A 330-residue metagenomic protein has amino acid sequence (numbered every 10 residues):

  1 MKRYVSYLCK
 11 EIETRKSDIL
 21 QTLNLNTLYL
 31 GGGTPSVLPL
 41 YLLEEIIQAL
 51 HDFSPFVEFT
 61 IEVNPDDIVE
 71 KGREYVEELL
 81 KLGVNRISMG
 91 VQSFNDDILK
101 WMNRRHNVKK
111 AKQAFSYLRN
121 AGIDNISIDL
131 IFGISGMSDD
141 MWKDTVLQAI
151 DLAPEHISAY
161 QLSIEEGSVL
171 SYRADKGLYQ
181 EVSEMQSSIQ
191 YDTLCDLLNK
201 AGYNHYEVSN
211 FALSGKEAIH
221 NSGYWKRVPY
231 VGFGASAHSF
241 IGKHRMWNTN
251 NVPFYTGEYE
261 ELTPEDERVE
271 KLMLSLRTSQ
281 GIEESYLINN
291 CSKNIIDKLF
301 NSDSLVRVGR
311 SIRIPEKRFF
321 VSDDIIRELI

Functional and structural regions predicted by a protein language model:
M1-D18, L25-I288: C-terminal scaffold of the Radical SAM
S188, N289-N290, E316-F319: An alpha-helix initiation/capping motif
E207, F300-R310: A short, conserved structural fragment
I288-S302: Short amphipathic alpha-helical interaction segments
S311-P315: Minor-groove-contacting beta-hairpin "wing" of winged helix-turn-helix DNA-binding domains
K317-I330: Short, amphipathic alpha-helical interaction segments positioned at domain boundaries
